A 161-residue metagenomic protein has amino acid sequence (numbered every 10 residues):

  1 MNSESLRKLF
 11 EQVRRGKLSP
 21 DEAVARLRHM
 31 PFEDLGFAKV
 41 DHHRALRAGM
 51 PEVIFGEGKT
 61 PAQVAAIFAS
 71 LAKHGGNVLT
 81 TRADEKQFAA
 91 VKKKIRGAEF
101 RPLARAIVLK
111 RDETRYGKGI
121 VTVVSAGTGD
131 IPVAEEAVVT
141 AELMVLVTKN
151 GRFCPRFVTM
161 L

Functional and structural regions predicted by a protein language model:
M1-D84, A89, K94: Long amphipathic alpha-helical segments
V40, A65-A66, L109-R111, L161: A generic local structural motif
A48-P51, H74-G76, I95-R96, L103-R105 (+2 more regions): Short coil/turn connectors at secondary-structure junctions
E52-F55, A69, V108-G117, I131-V139: Short, surface-exposed, charge-dense and proline/glycine-enriched linear segments
G58, A83-E85, R105, D112 (+2 more regions): Short, ordered loop/turn segments at secondary-structure junctions
Q63-G76, F100-L109, V121, G127-T128: A signal for specific C-terminal beta-sheet/loop modules enriched in small/flexible residues with GP/PG/PP motifs
T80-Y116: Anion-binding alpha/beta catalytic cores of soluble intermediary-metabolism enzymes, centered on
K118-T159: Glycine-rich phosphate/diphosphate-binding loop of Rossmann-like nucleotide-binding domains
